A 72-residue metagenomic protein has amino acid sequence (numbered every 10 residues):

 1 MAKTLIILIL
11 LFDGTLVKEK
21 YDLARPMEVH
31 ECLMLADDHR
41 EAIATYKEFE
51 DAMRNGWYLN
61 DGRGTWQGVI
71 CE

Functional and structural regions predicted by a protein language model:
M1-Y21, D61: Short aromatic-glycine-(Arg/Gly/Cys) micro-motifs in beta-strand/loop hairpins
T15-M34, E41, W66: A short, exposed loop/beta-hairpin motif centered on an aromatic-Gly-Thr core
D22, H39-E72: Short, mixed-charge low-complexity intrinsically disordered segments
